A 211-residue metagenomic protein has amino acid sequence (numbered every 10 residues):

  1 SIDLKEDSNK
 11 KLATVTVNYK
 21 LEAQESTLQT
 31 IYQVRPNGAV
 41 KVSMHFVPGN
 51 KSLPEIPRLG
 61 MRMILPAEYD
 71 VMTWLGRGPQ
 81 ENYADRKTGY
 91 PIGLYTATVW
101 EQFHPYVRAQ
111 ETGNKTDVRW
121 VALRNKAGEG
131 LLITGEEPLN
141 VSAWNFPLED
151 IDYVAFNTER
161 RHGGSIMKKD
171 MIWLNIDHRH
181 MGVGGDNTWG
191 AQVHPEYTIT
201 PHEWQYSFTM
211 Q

Functional and structural regions predicted by a protein language model:
S1-Q211: Beta-strand/loop-rich accessory regions of lumenal/periplasmic or secreted enzymes, predominantly carbohydrate-active
